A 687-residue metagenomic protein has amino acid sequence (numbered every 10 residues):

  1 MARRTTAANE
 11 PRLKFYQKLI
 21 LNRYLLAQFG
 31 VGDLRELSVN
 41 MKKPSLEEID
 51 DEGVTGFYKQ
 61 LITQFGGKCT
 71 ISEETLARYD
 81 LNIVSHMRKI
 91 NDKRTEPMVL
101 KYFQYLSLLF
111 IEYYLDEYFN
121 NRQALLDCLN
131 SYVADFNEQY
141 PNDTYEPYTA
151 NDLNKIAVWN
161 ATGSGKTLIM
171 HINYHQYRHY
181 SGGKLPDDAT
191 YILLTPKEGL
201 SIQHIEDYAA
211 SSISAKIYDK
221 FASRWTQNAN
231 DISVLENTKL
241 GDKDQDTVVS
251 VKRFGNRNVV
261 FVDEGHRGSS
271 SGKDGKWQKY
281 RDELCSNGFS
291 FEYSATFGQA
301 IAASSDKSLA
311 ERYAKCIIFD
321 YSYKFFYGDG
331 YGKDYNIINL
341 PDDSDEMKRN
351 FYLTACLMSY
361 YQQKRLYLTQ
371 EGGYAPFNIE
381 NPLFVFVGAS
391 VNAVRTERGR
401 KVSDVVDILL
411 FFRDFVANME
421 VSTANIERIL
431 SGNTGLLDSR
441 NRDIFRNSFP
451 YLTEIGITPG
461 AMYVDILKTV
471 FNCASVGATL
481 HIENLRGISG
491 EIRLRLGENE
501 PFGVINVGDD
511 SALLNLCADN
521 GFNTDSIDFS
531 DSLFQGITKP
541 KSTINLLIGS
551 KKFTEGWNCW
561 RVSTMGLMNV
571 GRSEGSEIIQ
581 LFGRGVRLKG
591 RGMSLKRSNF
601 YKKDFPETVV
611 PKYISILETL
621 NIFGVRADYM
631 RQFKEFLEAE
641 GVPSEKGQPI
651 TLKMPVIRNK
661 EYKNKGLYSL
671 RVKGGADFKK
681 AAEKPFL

Functional and structural regions predicted by a protein language model:
M1-G67, R94, L115-F119, H171 (+7 more regions): Helicase-associated low-complexity regulatory tails and linkers flanking the ATPase motor
I62-W159: Conserved pre-motif I regulatory segment
N142-Y145, K220-F221, Q370: A short, compositionally biased domain-edge/stem linker segment
E146, N151-A157, A189, P382-F384 (+1 more regions): Pre-Walker A (Motif I) flank of P-loop NTPase domains
G163: Walker A (P-loop) phosphate-binding loop of P-loop NTPases
K166-T167: Conserved lysine of the Walker
K197: Two-component His->Asp phosphorelay active-site signatures
T564: Conserved tryptophan-centered aromatic signature that marks the ligand-binding surface of SH3 and related Trp-rich
